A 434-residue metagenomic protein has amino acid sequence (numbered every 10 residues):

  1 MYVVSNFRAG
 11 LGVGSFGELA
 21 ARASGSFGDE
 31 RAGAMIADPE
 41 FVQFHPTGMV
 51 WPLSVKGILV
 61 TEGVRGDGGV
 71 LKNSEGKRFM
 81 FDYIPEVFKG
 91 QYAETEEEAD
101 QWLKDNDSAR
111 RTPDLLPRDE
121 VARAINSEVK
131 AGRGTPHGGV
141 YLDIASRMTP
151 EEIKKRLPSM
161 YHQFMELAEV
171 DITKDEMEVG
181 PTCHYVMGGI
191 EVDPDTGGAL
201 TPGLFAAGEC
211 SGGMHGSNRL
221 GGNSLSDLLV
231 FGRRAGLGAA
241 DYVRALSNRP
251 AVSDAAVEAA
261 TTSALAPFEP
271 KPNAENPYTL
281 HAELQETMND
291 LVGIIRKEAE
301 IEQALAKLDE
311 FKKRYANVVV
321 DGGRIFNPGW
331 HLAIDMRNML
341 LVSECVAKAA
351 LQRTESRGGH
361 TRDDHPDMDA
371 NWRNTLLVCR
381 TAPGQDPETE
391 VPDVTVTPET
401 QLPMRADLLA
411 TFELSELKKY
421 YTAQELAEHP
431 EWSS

Functional and structural regions predicted by a protein language model:
M1-S54, I58, G90, N218-G238: Glycine-rich loop(s) and the adjacent beta-strand/alpha-helix scaffold that form part
A34-E166, G238-R244, H281, E286: An anion/pyrophosphate-binding glycine-rich loop and adjacent beta-alpha core in soluble alpha-beta enzymes
M35-W51, G212-N223, V230-A282: Active-site-proximal substrate-binding core of FAD-dependent oxidoreductases
V64-G66, H184-V186, G222: Short, small/polar residue-rich loop motifs at catalytic or cofactor-binding pockets
G69, N223-R234, A350-H365: Conserved phosphate/anionic-ligand binding catalytic regions in large, soluble enzymes, centered on
I153-S211, V319-H360, H365: A glycine-rich dinucleotide-binding beta-alpha-beta segment and adjacent secondary-structure elements that constitute
Y242-P328: Long, amphipathic alpha-helical stalk/connector segments used for oligomerization, subunit docking, or mechanical
N317-S434: C-terminal amphipathic alpha-helical interaction region
